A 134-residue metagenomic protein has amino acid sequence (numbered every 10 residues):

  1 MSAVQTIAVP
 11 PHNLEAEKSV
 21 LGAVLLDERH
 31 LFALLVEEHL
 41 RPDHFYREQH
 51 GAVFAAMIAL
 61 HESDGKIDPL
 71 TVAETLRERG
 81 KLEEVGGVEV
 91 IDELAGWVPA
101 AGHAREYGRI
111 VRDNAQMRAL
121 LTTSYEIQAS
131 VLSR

Functional and structural regions predicted by a protein language model:
M1-A115: Noncatalytic partner-interaction/assembly domains of nucleic-acid and motor enzyme complexes, especially the accessory
L120, Y125, A129-R134: Non-catalytic interaction/clamp surfaces of large macromolecular machines
